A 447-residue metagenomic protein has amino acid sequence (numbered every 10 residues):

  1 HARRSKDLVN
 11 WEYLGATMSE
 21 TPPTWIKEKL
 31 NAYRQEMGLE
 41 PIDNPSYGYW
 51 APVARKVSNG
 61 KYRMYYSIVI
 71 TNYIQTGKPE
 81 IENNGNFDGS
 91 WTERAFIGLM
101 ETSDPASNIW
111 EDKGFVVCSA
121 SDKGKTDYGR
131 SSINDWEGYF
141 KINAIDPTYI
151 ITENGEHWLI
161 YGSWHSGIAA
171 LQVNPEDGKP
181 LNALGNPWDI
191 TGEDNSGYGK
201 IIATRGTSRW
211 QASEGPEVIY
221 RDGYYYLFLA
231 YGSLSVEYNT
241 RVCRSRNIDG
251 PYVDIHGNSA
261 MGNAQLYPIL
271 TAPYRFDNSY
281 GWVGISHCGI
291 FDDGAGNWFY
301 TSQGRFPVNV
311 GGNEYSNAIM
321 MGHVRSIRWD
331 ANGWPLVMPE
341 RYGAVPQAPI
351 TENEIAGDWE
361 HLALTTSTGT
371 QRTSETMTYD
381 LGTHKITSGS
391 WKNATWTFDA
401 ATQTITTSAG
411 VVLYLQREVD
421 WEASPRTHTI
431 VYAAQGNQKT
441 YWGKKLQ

Functional and structural regions predicted by a protein language model:
H1-Q447: Carbohydrate-active catalytic/glycan-binding domains of CAZyme proteins, especially the secreted or lumenal ectodomains
